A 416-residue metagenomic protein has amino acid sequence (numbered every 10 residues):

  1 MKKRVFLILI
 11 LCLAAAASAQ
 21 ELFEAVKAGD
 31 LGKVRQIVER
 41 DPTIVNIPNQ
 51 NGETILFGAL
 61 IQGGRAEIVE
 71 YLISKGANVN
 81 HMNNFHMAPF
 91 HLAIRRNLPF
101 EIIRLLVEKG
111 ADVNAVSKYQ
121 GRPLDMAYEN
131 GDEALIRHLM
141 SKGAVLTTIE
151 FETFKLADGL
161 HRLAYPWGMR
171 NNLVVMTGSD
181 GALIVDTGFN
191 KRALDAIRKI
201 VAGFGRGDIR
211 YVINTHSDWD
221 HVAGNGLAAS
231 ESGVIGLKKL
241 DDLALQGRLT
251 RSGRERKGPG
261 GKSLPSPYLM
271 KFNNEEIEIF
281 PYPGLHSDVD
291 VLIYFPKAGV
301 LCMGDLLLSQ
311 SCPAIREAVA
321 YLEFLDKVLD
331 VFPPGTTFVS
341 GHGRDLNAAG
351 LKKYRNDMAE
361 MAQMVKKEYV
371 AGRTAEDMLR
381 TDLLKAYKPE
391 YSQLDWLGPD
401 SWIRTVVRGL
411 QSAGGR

Functional and structural regions predicted by a protein language model:
E24-G29, G58-R65, L92-P99, M126-D132: Ankyrin repeat A-helix N-terminal signature
D30-V38, G64-I73, L98-V107, D132-M140: Ankyrin repeat structural motif
I44-V45, V79, V113, L146: Ankyrin-repeat inter-repeat connecting loop/turn
E150-F151, K155-L156, K239-P283, S287-V289 (+2 more regions): Metallo-beta-lactamase
F154-I200, V291-D305: Conserved beta-strand hairpin/beta-sheet module of binuclear metal-dependent hydrolase folds, prominently
G181-A182, F189-K191, E276, F280-K367: Metallo-beta-lactamase
K199-F272: Active-site HxH/HxHxD metal-binding segment of metal-dependent hydrolases
